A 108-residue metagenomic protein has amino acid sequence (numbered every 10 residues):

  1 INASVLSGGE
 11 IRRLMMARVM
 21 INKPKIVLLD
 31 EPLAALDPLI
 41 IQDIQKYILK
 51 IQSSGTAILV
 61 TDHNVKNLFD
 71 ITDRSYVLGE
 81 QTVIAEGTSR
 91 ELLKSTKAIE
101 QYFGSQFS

Functional and structural regions predicted by a protein language model:
N2-L6: Conserved ABC ATPase signature
K23: Conserved catalytic motifs of ABC-family nucleotide-binding domains
V27-E31: Catalytic Walker B motif of ABC-type/P-loop ATPase nucleotide-binding domains
Q42-S54: Helical segment within the ABC ATPase nucleotide-binding domain
D62-H63: H-loop/switch region of ABC-family ATPase nucleotide-binding domains
L68-D70: A short, surface-exposed alpha-helical micro-motif characterized by mixed small hydrophobic and charged/polar residues
